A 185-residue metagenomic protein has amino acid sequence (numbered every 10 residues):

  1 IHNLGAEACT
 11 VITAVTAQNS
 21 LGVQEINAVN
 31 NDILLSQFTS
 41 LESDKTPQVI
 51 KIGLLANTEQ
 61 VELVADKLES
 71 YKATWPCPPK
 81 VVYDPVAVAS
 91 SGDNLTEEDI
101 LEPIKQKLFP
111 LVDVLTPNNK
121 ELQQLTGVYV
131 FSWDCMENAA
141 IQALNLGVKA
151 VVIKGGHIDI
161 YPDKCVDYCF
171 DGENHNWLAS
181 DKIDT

Functional and structural regions predicted by a protein language model:
I1-S90: Conserved N-terminal subdomain of the carbohydrate kinase-like
T13-T16, T116, T126, T185: Ser/Thr-centric signal marking residues that sit in or immediately flank functional binding/regulatory motifs
G22-A28, D93-E98, G127-F131, D184: Short glycine-enriched, charge-decorated loop/helix-capping segments at active-site entrances that position
Q48, D84-G92, T116-G127: Acidic/polar active-site rim loop that often engages polyanionic ligands
A56-T58, A89-D93, I158-I160, D184: Short, small-residue-enriched loops and turns at beta-alpha junctions that line or gate enzyme active sites
E98-H175: Conserved phosphate/ATP/ADP-binding segment of small-molecule kinases
N176-T185: Short pre-catalytic strand/loop immediately N-terminal to key active-site residues, enriched for Gly-Thr
